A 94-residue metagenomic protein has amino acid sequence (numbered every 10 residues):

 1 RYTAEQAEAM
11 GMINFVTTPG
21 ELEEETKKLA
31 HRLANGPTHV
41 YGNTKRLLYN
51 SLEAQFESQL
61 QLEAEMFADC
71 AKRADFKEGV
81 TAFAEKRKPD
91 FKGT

Functional and structural regions predicted by a protein language model:
R1-Y41, R73, E78, R87 (+1 more regions): Crotonase-fold acyl-CoA enzyme core
L47-S51, M66-A71: Helix-loop "lid/cap" segments that line or gate small-molecule binding pockets
N50-S51, K86-D90: A short structural micro-motif
Q55-L60: Short beta-strand->loop
